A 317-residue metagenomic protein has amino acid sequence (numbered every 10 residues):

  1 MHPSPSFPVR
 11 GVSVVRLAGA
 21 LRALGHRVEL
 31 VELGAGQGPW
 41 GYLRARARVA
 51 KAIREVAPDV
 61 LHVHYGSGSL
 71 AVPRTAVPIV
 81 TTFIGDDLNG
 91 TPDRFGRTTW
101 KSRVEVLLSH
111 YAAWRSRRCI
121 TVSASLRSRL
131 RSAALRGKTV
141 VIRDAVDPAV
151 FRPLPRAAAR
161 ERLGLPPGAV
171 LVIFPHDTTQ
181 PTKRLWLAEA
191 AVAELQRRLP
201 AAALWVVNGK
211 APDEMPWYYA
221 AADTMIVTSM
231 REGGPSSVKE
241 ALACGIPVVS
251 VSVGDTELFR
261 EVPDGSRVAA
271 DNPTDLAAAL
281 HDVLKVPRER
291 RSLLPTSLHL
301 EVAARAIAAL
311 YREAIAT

Functional and structural regions predicted by a protein language model:
V9, R16, K285-A316: A charged, aromatic-enriched C-terminal amphipathic alpha-helix characteristic of glycosyltransferases across folds
W100-C119, A133: Membrane-proximal helix-turn-helix segments that form the acceptor-binding/catalytic region of lipid-linked
A113, Y218-A222: Short alpha-helical donor nucleotide-sugar binding micro-motif in glycosyltransferases
R131, V146-R162: Acidic anion/phosphate-binding donor-loop and adjacent secondary structure in glycosyltransferase catalytic cores
L165-K183, E189-V192: Conserved donor-binding/catalytic core segment of Leloir-type glycosyltransferases
M230: Aromatic "clamp/platform" in nucleotide-sugar-dependent glycosyltransferases that forms part of the donor/acceptor
P247-S250: Short hydrophobic beta-strand element within catalytic cores of glycosyltransferases and related nucleotide-activated
V262-P273, H281-K285: Conserved acidic donor-binding segment of nucleotide-sugar-dependent glycosyltransferases
